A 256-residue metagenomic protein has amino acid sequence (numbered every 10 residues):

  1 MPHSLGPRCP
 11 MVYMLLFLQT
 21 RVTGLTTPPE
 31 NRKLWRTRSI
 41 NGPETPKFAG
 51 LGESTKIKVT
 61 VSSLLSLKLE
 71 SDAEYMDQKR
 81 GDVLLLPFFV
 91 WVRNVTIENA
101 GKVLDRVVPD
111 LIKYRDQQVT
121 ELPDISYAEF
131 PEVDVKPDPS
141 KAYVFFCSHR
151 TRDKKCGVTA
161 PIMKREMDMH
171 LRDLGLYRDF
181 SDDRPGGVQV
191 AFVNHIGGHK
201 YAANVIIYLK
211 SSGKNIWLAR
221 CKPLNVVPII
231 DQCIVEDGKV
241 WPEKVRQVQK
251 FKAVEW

Functional and structural regions predicted by a protein language model:
M1-W256: Histidine/cysteine-enriched polar flanking segments
